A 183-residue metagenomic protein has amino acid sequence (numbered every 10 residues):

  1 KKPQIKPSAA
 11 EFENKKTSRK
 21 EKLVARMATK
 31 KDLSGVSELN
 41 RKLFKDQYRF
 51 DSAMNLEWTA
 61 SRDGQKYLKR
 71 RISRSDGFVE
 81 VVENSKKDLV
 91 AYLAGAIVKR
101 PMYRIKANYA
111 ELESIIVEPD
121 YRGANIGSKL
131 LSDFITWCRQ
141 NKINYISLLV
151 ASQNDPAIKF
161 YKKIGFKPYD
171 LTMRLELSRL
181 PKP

Functional and structural regions predicted by a protein language model:
K1-K31, K42, K182-P183: Conserved N-terminal entry element of GNAT/NAT acetyltransferase domains
F44-L68: Conserved GNAT-fold acetyl-CoA-binding loop/helix
Q65-V81, E111: A short helix-loop-beta-strand connector motif used in the catalytic cores of GNAT acetyltransferases and, in some
V81, D88-I97, E111, I116: Conserved beta-strand in the GNAT
K99-L112, R122, P168-Y169: A conserved beta-turn-beta hairpin within the catalytic core of GNAT-like acetyltransferases that forms part
S114-V117, G123-T136, Q140, K159 (+1 more regions): Conserved acetyl-CoA-binding loop-helix of GNAT-fold acetyltransferases
S128, S152-D170, P181: Conserved active-site alpha-helix within GNAT-family acetyltransferase domains
C138-L149: Conserved GNAT acetyl-CoA-binding A-motif
